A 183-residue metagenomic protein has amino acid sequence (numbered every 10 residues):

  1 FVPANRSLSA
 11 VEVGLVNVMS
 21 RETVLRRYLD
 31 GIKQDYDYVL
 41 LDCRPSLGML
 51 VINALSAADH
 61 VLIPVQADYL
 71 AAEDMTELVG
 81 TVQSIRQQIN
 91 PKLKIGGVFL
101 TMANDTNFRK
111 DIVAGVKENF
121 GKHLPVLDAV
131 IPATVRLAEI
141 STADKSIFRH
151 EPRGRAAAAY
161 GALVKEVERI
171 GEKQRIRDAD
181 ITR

Functional and structural regions predicted by a protein language model:
F1-Q34, I89, S141-A143: P-loop/Walker-type NTP enzyme "switch/lid" segment
L15, V65, R149-E151: Short, polar/flexible loop-turn hinges at active-site or ligand-entry regions and domain interfaces
V18, A71-D74, A156: Short, conserved glycine- and acidic-residue-centered signature motifs in active-site or ligand-binding loops
V24, E77, A159-A162: Charged catalytic carboxylate motif
K33-P132: Conserved catalytic-core segment of NTP-binding enzymes
Q87-R183: C-terminal lobe/tail of nucleotide-utilizing enzymes
